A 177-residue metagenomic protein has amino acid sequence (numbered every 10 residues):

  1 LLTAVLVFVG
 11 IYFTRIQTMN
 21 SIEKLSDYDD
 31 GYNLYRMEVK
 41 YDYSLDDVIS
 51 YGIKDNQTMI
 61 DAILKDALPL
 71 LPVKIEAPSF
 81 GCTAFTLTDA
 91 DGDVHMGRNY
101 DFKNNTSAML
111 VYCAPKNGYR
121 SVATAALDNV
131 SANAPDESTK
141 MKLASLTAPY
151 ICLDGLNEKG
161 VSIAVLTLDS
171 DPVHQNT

Functional and structural regions predicted by a protein language model:
L1-T3: Hydrophobic H-region at the start of alpha-helical membrane spans
V5-T177: N-terminal mature-domain region immediately after signal-peptide cleavage in secreted/organellar precursors
